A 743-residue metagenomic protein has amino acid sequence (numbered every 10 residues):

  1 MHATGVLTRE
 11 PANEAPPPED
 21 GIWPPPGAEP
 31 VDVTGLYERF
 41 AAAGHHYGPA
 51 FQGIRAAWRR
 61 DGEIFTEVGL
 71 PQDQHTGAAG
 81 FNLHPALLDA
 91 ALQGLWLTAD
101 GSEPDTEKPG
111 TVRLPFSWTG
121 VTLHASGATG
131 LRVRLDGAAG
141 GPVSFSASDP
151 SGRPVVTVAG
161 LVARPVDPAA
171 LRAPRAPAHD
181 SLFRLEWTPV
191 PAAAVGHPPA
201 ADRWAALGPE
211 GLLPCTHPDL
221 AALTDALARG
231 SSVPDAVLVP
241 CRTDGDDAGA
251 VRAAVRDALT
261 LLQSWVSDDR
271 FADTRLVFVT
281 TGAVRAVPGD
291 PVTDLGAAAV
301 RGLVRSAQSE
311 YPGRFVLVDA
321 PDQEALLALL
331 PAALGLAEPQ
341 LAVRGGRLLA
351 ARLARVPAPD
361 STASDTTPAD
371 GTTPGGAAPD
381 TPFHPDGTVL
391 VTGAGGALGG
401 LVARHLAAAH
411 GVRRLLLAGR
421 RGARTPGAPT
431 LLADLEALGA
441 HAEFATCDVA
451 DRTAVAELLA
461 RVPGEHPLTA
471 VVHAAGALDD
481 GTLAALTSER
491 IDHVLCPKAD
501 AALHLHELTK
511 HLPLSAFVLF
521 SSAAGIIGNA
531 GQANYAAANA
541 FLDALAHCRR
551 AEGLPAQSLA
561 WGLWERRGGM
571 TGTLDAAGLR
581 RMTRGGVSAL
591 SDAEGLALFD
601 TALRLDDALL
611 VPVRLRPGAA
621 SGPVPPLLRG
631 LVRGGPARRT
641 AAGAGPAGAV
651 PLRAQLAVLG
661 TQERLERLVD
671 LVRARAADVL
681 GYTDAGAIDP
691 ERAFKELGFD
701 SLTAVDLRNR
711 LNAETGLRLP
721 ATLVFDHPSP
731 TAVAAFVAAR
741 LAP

Functional and structural regions predicted by a protein language model:
M1-G196, D322-E338, A589-L610, D706-N709: Acyl-thioester-processing domains in fatty-acid/polyketide/NRPS systems
P11-A12, A28-E29, G62, T106 (+8 more regions): Flexible, low-complexity inter-domain linkers and amphipathic docking helices that mediate domain-domain
T34, D61, G196-S264, D322-L327 (+6 more regions): NAD(P)H/NAD(P)+-dependent Rossmann-fold oxidoreductase cores
D73-L83, D480, S488-D492, G525-A530 (+2 more regions): Short beta-alpha connecting loops at secondary-structure transitions that line or flank enzyme active sites
T106-T119, H124-A176, A248-D365, D370 (+6 more regions): Glycine-rich nucleotide cofactor-binding loops and adjacent beta-alpha elements of adenine nucleotide/dinucleotide sites
D219, G289, N529-A533: Active-site loop immediately N-terminal to the catalytic Tyr-X3-Lys motif of short-chain dehydrogenase/reductase
V279-R285, P321, L478, V518-A530 (+2 more regions): Active-site segment of SDR-like NAD(P)-dependent oxidoreductases
G296, N534-F541: Active-site helix of classical SDR
